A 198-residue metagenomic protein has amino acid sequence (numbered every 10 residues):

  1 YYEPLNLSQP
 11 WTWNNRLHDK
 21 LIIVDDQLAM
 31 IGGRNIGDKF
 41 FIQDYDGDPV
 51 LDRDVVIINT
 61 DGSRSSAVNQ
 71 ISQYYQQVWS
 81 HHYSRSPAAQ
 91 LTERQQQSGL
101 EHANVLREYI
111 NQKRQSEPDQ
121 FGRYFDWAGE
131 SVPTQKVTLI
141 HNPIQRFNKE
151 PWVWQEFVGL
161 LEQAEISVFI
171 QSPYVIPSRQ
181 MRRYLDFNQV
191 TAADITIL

Functional and structural regions predicted by a protein language model:
Y1-L198: Charged, low-complexity intrinsically disordered terminal segments
